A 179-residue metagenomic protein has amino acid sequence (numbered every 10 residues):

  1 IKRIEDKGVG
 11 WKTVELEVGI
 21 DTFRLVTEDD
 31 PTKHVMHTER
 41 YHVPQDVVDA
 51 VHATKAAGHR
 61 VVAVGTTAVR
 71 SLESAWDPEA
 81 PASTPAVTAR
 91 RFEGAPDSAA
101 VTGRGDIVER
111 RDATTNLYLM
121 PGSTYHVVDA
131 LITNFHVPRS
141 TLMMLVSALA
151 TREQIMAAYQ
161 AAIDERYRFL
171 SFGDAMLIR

Functional and structural regions predicted by a protein language model:
I1-R179: Surface-exposed, charge/polar-rich loops and edge strands
